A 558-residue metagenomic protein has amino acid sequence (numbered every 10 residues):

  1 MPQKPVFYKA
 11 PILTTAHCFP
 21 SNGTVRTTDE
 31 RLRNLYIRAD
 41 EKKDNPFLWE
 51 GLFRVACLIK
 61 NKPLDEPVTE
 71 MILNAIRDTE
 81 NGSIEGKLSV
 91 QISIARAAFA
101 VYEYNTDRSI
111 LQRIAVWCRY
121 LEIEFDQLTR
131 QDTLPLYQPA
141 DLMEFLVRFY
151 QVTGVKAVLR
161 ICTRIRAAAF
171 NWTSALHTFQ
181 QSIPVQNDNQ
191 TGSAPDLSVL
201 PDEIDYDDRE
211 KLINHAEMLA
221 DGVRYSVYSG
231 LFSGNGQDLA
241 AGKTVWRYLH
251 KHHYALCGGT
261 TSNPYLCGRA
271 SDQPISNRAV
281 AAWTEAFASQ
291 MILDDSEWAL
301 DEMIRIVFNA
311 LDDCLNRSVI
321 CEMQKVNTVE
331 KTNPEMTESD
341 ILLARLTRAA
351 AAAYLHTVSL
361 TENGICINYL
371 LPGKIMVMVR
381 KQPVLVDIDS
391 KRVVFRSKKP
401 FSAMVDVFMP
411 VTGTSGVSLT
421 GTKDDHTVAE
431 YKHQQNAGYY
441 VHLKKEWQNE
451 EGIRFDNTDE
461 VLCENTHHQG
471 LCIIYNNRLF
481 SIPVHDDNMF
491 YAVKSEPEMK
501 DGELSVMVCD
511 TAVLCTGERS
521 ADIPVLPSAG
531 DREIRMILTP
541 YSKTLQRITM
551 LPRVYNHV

Functional and structural regions predicted by a protein language model:
M1-N45, D65-E70, N74-I84, A115: Low-complexity, Ser/Thr/Pro/Gly-enriched N-terminal "stalk/linker" regions
P2-P11, F19, T24-T27, D40 (+7 more regions): C-terminal beta-rich recognition modules with glycine/proline-rich loops and embedded aromatic residues
K4, A39-N45, E80-Q91, D126-P139 (+4 more regions): Solvent-exposed loop and edge beta-strand segments that line ligand/cofactor-binding and catalytic clefts
A10-R26, L48-P63, S93-D107, D141-V155 (+4 more regions): Well-ordered alpha-helical scaffold segments within catalytic/enzyme domains
K43-P46, E50-P201: Extended ligand-binding groove/face enriched in aromatic
Y228-H252, S271-S318: Catalytic-core region of carbohydrate-active enzymes that cleave or remodel glycosidic bonds
F401-S415: Surface-exposed beta-strand/loop patches in extracellular or lumenal glycoproteins
T414-K444, C463-H467: Solvent-exposed beta-strand/loop surfaces of large extracellular or lumenal domains
